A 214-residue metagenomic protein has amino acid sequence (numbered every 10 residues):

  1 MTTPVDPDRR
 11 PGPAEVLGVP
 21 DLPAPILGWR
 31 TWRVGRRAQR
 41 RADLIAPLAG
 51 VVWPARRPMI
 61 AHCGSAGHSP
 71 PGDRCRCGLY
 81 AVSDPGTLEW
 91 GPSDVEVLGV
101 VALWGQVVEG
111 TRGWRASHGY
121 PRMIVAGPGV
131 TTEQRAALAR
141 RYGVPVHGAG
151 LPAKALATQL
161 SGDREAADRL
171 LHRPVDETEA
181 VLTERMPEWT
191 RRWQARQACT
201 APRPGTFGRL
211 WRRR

Functional and structural regions predicted by a protein language model:
M1-P13, R74, L79, S83: Generic detector of solvent-exposed, compositionally biased contiguous segments
T3-R36: N-terminal leader regions that mediate targeting or early regulatory function
D6, E15-P20, A42, A49 (+3 more regions): Residue-level detector of alpha-helical hydrophobic segments embedded in or interacting with membranes
P7-R9, L22, L44, R164 (+2 more regions): Short linear motifs in intrinsically disordered/low-complexity regions
W32-Y80, P85-V95, W193, C199: Glycine-rich loop/turn
R37-R56, G110-R122, E133-G143: Surface-exposed flexible segments
S65-A136: ADP-ribosyltransferase catalytic core
R115-R214: Mixed-charge (acidic/basic) macromolecular-recognition segments
